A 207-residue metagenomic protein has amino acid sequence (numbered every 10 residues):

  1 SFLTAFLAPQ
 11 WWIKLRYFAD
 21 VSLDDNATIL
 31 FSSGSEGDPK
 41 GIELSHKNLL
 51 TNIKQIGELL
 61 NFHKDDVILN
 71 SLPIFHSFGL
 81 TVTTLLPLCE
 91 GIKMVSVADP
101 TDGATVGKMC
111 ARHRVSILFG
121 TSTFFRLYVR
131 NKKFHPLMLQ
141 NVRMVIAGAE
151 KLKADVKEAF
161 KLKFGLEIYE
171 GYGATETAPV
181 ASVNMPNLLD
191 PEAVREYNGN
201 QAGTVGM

Functional and structural regions predicted by a protein language model:
S1, G41-E43, N70, I92-D99 (+1 more regions): Short beta-strand->loop structural element characteristic of the AMP-binding/adenylate-forming
S1-F31, D38, N61-V67: Conserved pre-ATP/AMP-binding loop-to-beta segment of ANL
L7-Q10, L23, I42-H63, S71 (+2 more regions): Conserved structural elements of the adenylate-forming
F18-D20, G199-M207: Short Gly/Pro-enriched turn/cap motifs at secondary-structure boundaries
D24-I42, I53, G57, A181: ATP phosphate-binding P-loop of adenylate-forming
N26, S32-S35, I68, I74 (+4 more regions): Conserved S/T- and glycine-rich ATP-binding loop of Class I adenylate-forming
L50-V67, F75-S116, N131, M185: Conserved AMP-binding/adenylation subdomain of ANL enzymes
V115-G120, V129-N200: Gly/Ser/Thr-rich phosphate-binding loop
